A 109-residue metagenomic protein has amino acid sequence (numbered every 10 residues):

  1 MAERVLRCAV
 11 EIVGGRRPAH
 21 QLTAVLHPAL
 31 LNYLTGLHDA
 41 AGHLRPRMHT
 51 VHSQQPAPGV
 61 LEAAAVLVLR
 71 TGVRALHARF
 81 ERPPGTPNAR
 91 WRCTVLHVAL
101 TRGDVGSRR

Functional and structural regions predicted by a protein language model:
M1-H43: Core segments of small alpha/beta cavity-forming domains
A2, C8-A9, A63-A65, A78 (+1 more regions): Small-side-chain structural scaffolding
Q21, L30-Y33, G42, P56-L61 (+2 more regions): Residues in flexible loops and secondary-structure boundaries
N32, L69-R70, E81-T86: Short, low-complexity, polar/charged sequence segments that are solvent-exposed and flexible
L34-L37, V51-Q54, A99: Surface-exposed loop/turn and secondary-structure junction residues enriched for glycine/proline
H38-G42, T50-V51, R79-R82: Short, charged/polar low-complexity linear motifs in solvent-exposed/disordered segments
G42-R74: Surface-exposed, charged secondary-structure patches
A75, R79-R109: Short beta-strand edge/turn micro-motifs at domain boundaries
